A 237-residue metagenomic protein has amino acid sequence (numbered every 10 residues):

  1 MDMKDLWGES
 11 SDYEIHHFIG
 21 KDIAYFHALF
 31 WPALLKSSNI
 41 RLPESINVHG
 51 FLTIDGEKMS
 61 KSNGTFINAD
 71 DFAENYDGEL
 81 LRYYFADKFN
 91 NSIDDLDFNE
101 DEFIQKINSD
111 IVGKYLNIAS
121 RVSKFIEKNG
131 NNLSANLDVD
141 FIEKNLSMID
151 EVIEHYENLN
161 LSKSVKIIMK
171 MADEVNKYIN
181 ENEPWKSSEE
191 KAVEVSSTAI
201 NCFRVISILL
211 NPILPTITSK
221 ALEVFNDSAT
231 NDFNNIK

Functional and structural regions predicted by a protein language model:
M1-D2, A119-V152, A172-K191: Conserved, charged catalytic cores of large soluble enzymes
M1-H17, K21, F30: Active-site cores that bind ATP or allylic diphosphates and position pyrophosphate for catalysis
D22-I23, F72-A73, F103-K114, L137-N145 (+2 more regions): Secondary-structure capping and boundary motifs in well-ordered enzyme cores
D22-S38: Metal-dependent nuclease catalytic cores in nucleic-acid-processing enzymes, especially RNase H-like/related
H27, Y115, I168, P215: Residue-level signal for inorganic ion chemistry
F51-V139, D227-N235: Catalytic adenosine-cofactor/nucleotide-binding cores of aminoacyl-tRNA synthetases and other
D95-E100, L146-E154: Short, charged/polar, low-complexity loop and linker segments that flank or interrupt alpha-helical bundles
E154, L159, M169-K237: Basic, alpha-helical terminal appendages of large translation-related enzymes
